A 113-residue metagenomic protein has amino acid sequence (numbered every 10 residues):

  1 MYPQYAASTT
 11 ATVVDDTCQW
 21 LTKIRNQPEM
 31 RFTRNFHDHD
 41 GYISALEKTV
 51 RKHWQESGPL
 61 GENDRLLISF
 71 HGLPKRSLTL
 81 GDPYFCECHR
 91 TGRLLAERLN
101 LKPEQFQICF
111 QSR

Functional and structural regions predicted by a protein language model:
M1-R113: Extended amphipathic ligand-handling, pore-lining, and cofactor/metal-binding catalytic surfaces
